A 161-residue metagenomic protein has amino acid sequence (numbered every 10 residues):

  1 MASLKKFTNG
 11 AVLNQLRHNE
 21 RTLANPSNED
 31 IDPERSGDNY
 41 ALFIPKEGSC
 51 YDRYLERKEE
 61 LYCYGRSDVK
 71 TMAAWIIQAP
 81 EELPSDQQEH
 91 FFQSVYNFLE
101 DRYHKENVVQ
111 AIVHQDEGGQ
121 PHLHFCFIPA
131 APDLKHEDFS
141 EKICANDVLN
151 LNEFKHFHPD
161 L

Functional and structural regions predicted by a protein language model:
M1-L161: N-terminal nicking endonuclease/strand-transfer module with a His-rich metal-binding environment and a catalytic Tyr
